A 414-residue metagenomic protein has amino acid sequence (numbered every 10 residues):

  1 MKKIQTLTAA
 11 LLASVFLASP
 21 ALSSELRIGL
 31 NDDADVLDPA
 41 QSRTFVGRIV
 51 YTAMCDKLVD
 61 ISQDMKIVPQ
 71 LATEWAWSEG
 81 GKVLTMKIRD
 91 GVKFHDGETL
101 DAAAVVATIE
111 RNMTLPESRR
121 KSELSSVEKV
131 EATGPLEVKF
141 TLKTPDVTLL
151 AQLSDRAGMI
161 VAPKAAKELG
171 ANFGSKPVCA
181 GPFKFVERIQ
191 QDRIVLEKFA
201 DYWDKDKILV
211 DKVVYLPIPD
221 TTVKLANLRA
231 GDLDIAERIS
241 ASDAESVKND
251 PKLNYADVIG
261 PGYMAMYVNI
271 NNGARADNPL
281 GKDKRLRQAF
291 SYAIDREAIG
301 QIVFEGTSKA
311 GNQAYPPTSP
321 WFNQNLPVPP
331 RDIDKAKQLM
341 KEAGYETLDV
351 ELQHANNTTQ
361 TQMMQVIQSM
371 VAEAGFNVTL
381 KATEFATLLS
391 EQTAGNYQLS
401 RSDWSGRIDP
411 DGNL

Functional and structural regions predicted by a protein language model:
Q5, K87, K121-A165: Surface-exposed binding/hinge segments that line and control ligand-binding clefts or catalytic entry sites
I28, G97, D250-N254, Q360-M363 (+1 more regions): Periplasmic binding protein-like
G29-E79, E110, V178-C179: N-terminal lobe/hinge region of extracytoplasmic solute-binding protein
K66, S154-I208, K212, I333-D334 (+1 more regions): Gly/Pro-rich hinge or "lid" segments in bacterial periplasmic/extracellular proteins
T73-S118, T133, K139-T141, N227 (+1 more regions): Aromatic- and charge-enriched surface segment that lines or borders ligand/interaction sites
D101-T108, P135-T141, G181-P182, L209-K212 (+3 more regions): Alpha-helical secondary-structure segments
A200-S246, Q368-S369, N377-T379: Ligand-site clamp/hinge motif
R275, K309-E342, T359-Q360: Structural transition elements
